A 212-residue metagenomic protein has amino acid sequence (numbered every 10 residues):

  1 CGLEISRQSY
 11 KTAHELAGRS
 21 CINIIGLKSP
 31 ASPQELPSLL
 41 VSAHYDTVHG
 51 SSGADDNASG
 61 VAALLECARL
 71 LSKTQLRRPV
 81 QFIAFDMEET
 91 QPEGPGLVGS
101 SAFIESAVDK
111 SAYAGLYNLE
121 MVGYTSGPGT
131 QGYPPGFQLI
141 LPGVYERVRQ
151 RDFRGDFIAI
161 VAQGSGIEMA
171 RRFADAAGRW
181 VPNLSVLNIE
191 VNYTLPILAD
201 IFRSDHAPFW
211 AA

Functional and structural regions predicted by a protein language model:
C1-S29, L187-E190: A non-catalytic alpha/beta surface segment that caps or lines the substrate-entry region of metallo-dependent hydrolase
L3, E35-L39, L76-Q81, K110-G115 (+2 more regions): Loop/turn elements at helix/coil->beta-strand transitions in domains of secreted/extracellular proteins
S6-R7, I25-L27, S38-S42, Q81-A84 (+3 more regions): Structural recognition of the beta-strand scaffold that forms the well-ordered cores of secreted hydrolase catalytic
G18-S20, V48-R171: Acidic/histidine-rich catalytic neighborhood of metal-dependent amide-processing enzymes
L39-V48, L187-E190: Catalytic-site beta-strand/loop segments enriched in glycine and acidic/polar residues
G127-G129, P142-G143, I189-A212: Active-site-adjacent mobile loop/cap segments within catalytic or ligand-binding domains
R154-T194: Acidic, glycine-rich loop-and-strand cores that form catalytic or ligand-binding grooves in diverse globular domains
